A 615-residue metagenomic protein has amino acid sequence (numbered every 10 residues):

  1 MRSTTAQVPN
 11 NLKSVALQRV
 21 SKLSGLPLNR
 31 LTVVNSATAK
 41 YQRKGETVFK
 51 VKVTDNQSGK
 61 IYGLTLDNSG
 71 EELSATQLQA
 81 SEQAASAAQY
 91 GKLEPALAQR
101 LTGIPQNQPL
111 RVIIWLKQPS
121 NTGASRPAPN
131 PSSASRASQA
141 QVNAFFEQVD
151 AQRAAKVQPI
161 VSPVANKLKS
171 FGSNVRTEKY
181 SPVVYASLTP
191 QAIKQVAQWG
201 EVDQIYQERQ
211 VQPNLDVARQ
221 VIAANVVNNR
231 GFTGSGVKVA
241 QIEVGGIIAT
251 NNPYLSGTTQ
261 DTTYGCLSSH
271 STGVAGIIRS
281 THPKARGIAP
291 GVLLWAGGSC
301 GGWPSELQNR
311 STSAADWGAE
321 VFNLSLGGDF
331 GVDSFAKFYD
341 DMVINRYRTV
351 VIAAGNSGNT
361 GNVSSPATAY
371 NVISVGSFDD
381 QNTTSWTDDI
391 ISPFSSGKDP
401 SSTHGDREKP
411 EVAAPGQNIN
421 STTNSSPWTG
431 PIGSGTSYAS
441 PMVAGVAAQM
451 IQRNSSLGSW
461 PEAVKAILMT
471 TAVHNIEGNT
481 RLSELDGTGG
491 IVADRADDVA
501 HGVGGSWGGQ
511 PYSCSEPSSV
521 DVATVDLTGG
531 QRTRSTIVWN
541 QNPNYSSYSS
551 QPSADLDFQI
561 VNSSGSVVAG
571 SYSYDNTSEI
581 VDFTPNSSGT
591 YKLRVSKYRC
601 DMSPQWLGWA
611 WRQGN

Functional and structural regions predicted by a protein language model:
T4-L66, E71, A80-Q212: Inhibitory N-terminal propeptides of secreted protease zymogens
T102-N107, S125, V226-S305, W317-E320 (+8 more regions): Subtilisin-like serine protease catalytic core
V112-W115, T177, V184-S187, Q204-Y206 (+13 more regions): Structural recognition of the beta-strand scaffold that forms the well-ordered cores of secreted hydrolase catalytic
P129, R136, G355, D486-L556 (+2 more regions): Secreted peptidase-domain scaffold signal
S299, N362-S365, A414-N479: Hydrolase catalytic cores
D316-S421, M469-A472, R534-P543, R594: Catalytic-core segments of hydrolase enzymes
I432, Q452-G529, A569-V581, S603: C-terminal subdomain of the subtilisin-like protease fold in secreted/lumenal serine endopeptidases
A463-K465, D521-A523, S549-P552, Q559-S564 (+1 more regions): C-terminal edge strands of extracellular/lumenal beta-sandwich accessory domains
